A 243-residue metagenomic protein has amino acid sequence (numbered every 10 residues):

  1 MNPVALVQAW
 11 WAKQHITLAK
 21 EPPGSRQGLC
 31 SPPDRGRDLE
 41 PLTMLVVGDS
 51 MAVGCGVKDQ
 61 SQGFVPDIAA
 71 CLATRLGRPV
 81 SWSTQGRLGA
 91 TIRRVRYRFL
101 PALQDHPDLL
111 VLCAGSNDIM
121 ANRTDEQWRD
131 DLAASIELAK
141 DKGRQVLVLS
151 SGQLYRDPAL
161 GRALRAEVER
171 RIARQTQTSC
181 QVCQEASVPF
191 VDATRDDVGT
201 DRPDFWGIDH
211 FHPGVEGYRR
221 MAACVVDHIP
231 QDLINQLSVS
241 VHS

Functional and structural regions predicted by a protein language model:
M1-L45, F205, V226, P230-S243: N-terminal secretory targeting modules
A5, A12, A70, E137 (+1 more regions): Surface-exposed alpha-helical segments enriched in charged/polar residues
Q14, G89-T91, Q153, D197: Residue-level detector of flexible, active-site-proximal loop/helix-junction positions within diverse enzyme catalytic
S31-R35, A73, F99-P101, D201: Short, flexible, glycine/charge-rich loop motifs used to bind or transfer phosphoryl groups or to couple energy/partner
D38, L76-R78, K142, Q184: Short, structurally constrained coil/turn elements that cap an alpha-helix or connect an alpha-helix to the following
P41-L45, M51-D130: Conserved SGNH/GDSL esterase-like catalytic core that processes O-acyl groups on lipids and polysaccharides
D49-S50, P203: Short glycine/proline-rich turn/loop motifs
Y97-H242: Alpha-helical cap/lid subdomain in secreted, periplasmic, or secretory-pathway luminal O-acyl-processing enzymes
